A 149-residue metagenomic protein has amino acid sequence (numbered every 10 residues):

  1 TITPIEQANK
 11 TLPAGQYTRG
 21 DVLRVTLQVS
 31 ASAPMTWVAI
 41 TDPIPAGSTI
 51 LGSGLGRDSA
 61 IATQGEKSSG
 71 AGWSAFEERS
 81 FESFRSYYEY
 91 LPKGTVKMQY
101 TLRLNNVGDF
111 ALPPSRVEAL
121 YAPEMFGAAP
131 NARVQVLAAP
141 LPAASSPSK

Functional and structural regions predicted by a protein language model:
T1-K149: C-terminal segments of large proteins
